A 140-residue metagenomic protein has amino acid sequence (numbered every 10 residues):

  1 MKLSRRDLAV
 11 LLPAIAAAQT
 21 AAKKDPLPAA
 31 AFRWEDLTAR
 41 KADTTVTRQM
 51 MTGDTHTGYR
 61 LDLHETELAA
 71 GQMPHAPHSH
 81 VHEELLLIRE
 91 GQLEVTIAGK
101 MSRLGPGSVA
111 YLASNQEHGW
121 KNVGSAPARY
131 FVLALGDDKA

Functional and structural regions predicted by a protein language model:
L3-D7, L11-R60, A140: A short, N-terminal "cap"/entry segment at the start of jelly-roll beta-barrel domains of the cupin/DSBH fold
G53, P74-H80, K121-V123: Short histidine-centered beta-strand/loop micro-motifs that create catalytic or ligand/metal-coordination sites
D62-S79: Conserved short histidine dyad/triad with adjacent acidic residue
L63-E67, L85, V109-Y111: Conserved hydrophobic/aromatic beta-strand scaffold that supports enzyme active sites
M73-P74, G91-T96, D138: Short beta-strand segments in beta-sandwich/barrel cores
V81-E83, L87-L93: Glycine- and acidic-residue-biased ligand/ion/polar-headgroup-sensing regions
K100-S114: Short acidic-glycine-tyrosine-enriched beta hairpin
S114-K139: Ligand-binding loop in jelly-roll beta-barrel domains
